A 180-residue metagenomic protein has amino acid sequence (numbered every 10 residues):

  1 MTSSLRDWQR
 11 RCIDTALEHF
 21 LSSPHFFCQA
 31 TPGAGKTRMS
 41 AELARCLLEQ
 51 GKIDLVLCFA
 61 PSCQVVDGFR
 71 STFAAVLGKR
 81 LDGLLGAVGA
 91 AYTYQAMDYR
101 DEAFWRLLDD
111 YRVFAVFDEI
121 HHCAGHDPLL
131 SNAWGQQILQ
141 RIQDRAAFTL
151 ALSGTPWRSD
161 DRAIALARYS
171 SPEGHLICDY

Functional and structural regions predicted by a protein language model:
M1-Q29: Conserved pre-motif I regulatory segment
P32-E42, C46-L47, K52-F73: Conserved Walker A/P-loop ATP-binding site and its immediately adjacent core in helicase/helicase-like ATPase domains
D54-L55, G86-G89, Y111-F114, R145-A151: Loop/turn-to-beta-strand initiation segments
V66-F69, D98-D101, A124-H126, R158-A163: Switch/connector loops and helix/strand junctions flanking conserved nucleotide-binding motifs in nucleotide-processing
V66-L107: Inter-Walker segment of RecA-like/P-loop motor cores
D118-I120: Walker B catalytic acidic pair
G125-Y180: Post-DEXD/H (motif II) to motif III coupling segment of the RecA-like Helicase ATP-binding lobe
